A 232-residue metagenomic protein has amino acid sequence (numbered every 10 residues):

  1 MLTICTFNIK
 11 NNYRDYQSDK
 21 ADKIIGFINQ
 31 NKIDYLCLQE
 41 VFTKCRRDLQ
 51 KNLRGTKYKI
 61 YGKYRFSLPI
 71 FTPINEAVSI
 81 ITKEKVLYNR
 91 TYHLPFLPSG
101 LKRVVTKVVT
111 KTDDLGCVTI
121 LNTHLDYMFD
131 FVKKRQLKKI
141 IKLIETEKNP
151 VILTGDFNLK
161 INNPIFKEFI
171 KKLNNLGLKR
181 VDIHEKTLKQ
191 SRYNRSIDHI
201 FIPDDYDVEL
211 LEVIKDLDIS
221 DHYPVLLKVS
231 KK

Functional and structural regions predicted by a protein language model:
M1-L53, L68-F71, K138, S230-K232: N-terminal, active-site-proximal structural segment of metallo-dependent hydrolase catalytic domains
L2, D34-Y35, V118, P150-I152 (+1 more regions): Short, Asp-centered acidic motifs that coordinate Mg2+ and/or phosphate in catalytic or ligand-binding sites
L2-N11, R90, G116-D126: Active-site-proximal beta-strand elements of phosphoester/diester hydrolases
F7-I9, E40-V41, T123-L125, G155-F157 (+1 more regions): Active-site metal-binding loops of divalent metal-dependent hydrolases
N11-Y16, L97, M128-F131: Short, flexible loop segments at the rims of nucleotide/cofactor-binding pockets, characterized by
Y16-Q17, Y35, Q39-C117, D207 (+1 more regions): Structured beta-strand-rich core segments of catalytic domains in phosphoester-bond hydrolases
K59-T82, P98-K102, N158-L226: Active site of divalent-metal-dependent phosphoester/diester hydrolases
V104-T112, C117-L121, K133-T154, N162-K167 (+1 more regions): His/acidic metal-ligating clusters that form di-metal
